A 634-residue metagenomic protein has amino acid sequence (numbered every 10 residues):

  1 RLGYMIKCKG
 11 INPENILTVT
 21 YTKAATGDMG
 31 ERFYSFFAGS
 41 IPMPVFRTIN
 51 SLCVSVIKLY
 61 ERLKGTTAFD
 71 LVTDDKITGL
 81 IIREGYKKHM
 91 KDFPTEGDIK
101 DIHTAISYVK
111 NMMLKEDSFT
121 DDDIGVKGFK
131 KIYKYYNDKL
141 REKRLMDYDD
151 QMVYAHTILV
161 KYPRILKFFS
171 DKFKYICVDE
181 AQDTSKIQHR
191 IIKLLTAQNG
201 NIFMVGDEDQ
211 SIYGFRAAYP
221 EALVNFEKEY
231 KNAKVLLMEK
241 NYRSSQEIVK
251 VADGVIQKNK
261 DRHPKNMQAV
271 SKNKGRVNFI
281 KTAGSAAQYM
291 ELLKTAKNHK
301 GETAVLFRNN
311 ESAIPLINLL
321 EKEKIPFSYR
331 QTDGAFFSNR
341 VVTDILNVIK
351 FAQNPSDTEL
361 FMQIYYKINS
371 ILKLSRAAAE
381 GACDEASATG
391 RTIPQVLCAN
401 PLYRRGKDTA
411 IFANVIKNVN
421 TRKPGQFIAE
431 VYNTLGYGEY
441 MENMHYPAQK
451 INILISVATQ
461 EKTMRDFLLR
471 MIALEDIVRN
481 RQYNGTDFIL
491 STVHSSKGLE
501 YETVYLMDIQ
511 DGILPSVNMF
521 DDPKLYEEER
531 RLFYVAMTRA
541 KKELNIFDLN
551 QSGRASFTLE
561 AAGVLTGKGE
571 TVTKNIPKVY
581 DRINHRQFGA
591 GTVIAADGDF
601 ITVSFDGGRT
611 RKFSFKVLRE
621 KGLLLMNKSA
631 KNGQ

Functional and structural regions predicted by a protein language model:
R1-T67, K167, K250-D253, D597: P-loop NTPase Walker
L2, K231-K234, E239-P326, Q353 (+2 more regions): Helicase P-loop NTPase motor core
L17-T18, A25, V45, I77 (+2 more regions): Conserved helicase NTPase motor core
M43-P44, R62-D150, I371-K373: ATP-hydrolysis module of ASCE/P-loop NTPase motor domains, specifically the Walker B Asp-Glu catalytic pair
V45-S55, C177-E180, V205, N309 (+5 more regions): Conserved helicase core region in the C-terminal RecA-like lobe
K274, K297-R422, G438: ATPase/helicase motor core of nucleic-acid motors
E359, V396-S495, S516, K541-F547: Accessory C-terminal helicase-associated subdomains
I509-F615, E620-Q634: C-terminal accessory regions
